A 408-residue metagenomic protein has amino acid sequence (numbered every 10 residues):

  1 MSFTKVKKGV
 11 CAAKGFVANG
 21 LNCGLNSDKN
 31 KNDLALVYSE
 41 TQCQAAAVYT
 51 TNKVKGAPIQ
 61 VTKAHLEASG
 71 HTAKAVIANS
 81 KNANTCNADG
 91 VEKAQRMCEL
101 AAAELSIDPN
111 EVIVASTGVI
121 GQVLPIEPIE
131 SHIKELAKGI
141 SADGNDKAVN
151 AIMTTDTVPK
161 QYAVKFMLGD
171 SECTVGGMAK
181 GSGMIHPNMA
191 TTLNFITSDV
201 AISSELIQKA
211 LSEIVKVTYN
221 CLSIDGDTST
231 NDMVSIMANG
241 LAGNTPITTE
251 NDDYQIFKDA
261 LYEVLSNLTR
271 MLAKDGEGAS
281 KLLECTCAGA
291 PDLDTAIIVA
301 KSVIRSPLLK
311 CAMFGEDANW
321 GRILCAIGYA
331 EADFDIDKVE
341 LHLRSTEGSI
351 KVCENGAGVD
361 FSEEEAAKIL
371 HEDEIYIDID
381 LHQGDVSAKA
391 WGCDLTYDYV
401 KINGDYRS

Functional and structural regions predicted by a protein language model:
M1-E92, R96, A102-S408: A structural signal for small-residue-enriched, beta-sheet-centric alpha/beta enzyme cores and oligomeric scaffold folds
